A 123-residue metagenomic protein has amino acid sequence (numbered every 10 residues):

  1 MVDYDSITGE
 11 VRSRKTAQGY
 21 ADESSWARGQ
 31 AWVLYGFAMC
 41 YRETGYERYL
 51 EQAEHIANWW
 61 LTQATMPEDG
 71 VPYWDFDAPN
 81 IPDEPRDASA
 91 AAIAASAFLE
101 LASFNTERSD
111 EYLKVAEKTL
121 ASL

Functional and structural regions predicted by a protein language model:
M1-L123: Glycan-recognition and catalytic cores of secretory/periplasmic carbohydrate-active enzymes
